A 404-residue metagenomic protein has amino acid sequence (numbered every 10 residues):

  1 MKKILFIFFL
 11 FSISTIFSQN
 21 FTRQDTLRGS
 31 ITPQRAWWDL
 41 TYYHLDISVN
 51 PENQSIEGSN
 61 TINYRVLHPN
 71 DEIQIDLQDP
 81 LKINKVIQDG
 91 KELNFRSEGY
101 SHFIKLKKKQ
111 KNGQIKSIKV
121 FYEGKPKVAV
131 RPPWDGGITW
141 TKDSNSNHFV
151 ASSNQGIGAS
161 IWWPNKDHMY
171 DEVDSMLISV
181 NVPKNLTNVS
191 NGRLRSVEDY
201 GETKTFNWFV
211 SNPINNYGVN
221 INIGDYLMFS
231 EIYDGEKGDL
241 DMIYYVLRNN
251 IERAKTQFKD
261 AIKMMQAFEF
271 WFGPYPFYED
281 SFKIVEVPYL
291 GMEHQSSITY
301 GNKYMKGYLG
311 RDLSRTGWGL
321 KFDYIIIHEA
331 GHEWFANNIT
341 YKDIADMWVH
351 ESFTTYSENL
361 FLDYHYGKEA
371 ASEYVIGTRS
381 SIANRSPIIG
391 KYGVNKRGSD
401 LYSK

Functional and structural regions predicted by a protein language model:
M1-Q24: Bacterial Sec-dependent N-terminal signal peptides
S18, W208, Y244-K404: Hydrophobic alpha-helical and helix-loop surface patches within well-folded domains that function as non-catalytic
S18-E57, N84, D89, T141-F149: N-terminal, polar/Ser/Thr-rich
R23-Q24, Q34, F121-S230: Extended, low-hydrophobicity, Ser/Thr/Pro/Gly-biased non-transmembrane segments
L45-S48, I62, E92-N94, K105-Q110 (+2 more regions): Beta-strand-rich interaction surfaces with strong enrichment in secreted/lumenal proteins
S59-P80, P164-H168, V173-P183: Surface-exposed beta-strand/loop patches in extracellular or lumenal glycoproteins
Q78-T141, E202: A surface-exposed beta-strand-loop module
